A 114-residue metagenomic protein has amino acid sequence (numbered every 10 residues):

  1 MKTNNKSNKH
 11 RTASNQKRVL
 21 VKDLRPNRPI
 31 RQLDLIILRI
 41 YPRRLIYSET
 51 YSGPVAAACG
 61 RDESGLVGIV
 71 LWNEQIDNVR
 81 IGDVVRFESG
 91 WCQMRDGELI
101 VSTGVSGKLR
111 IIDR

Functional and structural regions predicted by a protein language model:
M1-E49, Q75, D96-R114: OB-fold nucleic-acid-binding modules
Q32-I36, A57-C59, G68, R86-E88: Beta-strand secondary-structure signal
I40-I69: OB-fold (S1/OB) nucleic-acid-binding surfaces
E63-G65, C92, S106-K108: Conserved beta-strand elements of beta-rich interaction domains across eukaryotes, especially beta-propellers
N73-E88: Short nucleic-acid-contacting surface segments enriched for D/E, G, S/T with interspersed K/R
E88-D96: Short, charged beta-turn/beta-strand-edge "cap" motif at the junction between a beta-strand and an adjacent loop
